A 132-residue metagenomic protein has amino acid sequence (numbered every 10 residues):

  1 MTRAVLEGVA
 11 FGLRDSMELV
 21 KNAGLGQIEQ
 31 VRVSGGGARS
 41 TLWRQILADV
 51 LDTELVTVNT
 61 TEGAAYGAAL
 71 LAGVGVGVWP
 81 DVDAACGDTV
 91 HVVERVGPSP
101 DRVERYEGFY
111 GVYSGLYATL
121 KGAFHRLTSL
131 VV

Functional and structural regions predicted by a protein language model:
M1-V132: Glycine/Thr-rich phosphate-binding loops that ligate phosphate moieties of nucleotide and other phosphorylated ligands
